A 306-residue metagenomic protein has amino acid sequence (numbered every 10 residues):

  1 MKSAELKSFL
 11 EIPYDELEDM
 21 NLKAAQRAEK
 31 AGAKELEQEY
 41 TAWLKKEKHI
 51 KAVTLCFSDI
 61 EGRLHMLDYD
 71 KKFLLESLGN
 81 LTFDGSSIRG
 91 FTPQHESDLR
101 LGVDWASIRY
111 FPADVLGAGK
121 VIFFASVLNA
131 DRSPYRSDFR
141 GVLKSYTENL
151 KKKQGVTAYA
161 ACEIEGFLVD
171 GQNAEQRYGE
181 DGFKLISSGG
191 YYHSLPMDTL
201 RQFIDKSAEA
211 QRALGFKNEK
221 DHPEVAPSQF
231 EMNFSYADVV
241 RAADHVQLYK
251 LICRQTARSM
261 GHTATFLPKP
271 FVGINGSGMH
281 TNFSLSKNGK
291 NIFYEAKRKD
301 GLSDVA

Functional and structural regions predicted by a protein language model:
M1, M20, M66, M197 (+4 more regions): Detector for methionine-enriched segments
M1-K220, A242-H245: ATP/Mg2+-dependent ligation/transfer catalytic cores
T54-C56, M66-D68, F124, F167 (+5 more regions): Structured core elements
T82-G85, Y236-A237, S259, F283: Short, charged/polar low-complexity linear motifs in solvent-exposed/disordered segments
P134-V142, Q172, D238, R258 (+1 more regions): Secondary-structure junction/capping motif
E163-R177, P223-A237, L267-G289: Histidine-centered divalent-metal-coordination microenvironment in nucleic-acid enzymes
L195-L200, I204-N218, M232-V239, K250-F266: Accessory "access/gating" subregions that flank catalytic or transport cores
R241, V246, K250-A306: Glycine-rich anion/phosphate-binding loop at the beta-strand->alpha-helix junction
